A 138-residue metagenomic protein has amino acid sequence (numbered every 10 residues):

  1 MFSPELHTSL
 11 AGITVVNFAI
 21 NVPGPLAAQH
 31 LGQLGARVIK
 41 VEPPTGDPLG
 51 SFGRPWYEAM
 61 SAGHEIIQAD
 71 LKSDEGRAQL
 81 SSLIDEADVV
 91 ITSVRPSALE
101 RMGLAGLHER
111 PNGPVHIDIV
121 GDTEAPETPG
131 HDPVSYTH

Functional and structural regions predicted by a protein language model:
M1-Y136: N-terminal helix-loop segment corresponding to the beta1-alpha1 unit of nucleotide/adenylate-binding folds
